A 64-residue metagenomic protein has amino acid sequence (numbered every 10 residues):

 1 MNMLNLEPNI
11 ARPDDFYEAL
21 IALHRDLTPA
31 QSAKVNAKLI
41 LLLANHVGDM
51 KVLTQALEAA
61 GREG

Functional and structural regions predicted by a protein language model:
N2-L6, A11-E18, A22-L23, P29-A30 (+3 more regions): N-terminal intrinsically disordered, cationic/polar leader segments that include organellar targeting peptides
L27-A37: Structural motif
V35-V47: An amphipathic alpha-helical micro-motif enriched in hydrophobic residues with embedded/adjacent acidic residues
L42, A60-G64: A short structural micro-motif
